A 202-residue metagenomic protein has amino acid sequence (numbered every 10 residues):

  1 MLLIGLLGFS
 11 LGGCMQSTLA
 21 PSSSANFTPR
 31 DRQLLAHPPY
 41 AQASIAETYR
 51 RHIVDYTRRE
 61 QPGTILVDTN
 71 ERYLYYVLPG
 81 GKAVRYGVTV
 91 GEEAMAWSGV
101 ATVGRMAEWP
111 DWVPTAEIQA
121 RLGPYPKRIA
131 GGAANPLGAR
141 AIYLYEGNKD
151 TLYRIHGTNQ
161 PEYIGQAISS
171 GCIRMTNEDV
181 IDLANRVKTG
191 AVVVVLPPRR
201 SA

Functional and structural regions predicted by a protein language model:
L2-A202: N-terminal pre-domains immediately preceding structured catalytic cores
